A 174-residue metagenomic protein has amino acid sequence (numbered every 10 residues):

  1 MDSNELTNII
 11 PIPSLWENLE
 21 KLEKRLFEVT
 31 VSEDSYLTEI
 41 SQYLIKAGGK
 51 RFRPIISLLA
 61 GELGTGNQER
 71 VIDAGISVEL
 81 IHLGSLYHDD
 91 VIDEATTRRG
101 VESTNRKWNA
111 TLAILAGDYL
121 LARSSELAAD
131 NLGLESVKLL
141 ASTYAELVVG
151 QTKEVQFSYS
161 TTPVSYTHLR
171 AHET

Functional and structural regions predicted by a protein language model:
M1-L83, Y87, V91-R106, S142 (+1 more regions): Conserved N-terminal diphosphate/IPP-binding helix and adjacent helical/loop segment of trans-prenyltransferase domains
I45, A113, A128-L132, A145: Amphipathic alpha-helical interaction elements
I56, S124, G150: Residue-level signal for inorganic ion chemistry
L59-G64, R123-A129: Well-ordered alpha-helical scaffold segments within catalytic/enzyme domains
R106-E126: Multi-pass membrane catalytic core of lipid/isoprenoid biosynthesis enzymes
S125-A141: Transmembrane helix-loop-helix
T167-T174: Conserved small/polar residues in nucleotide/adenosyl-binding loops
